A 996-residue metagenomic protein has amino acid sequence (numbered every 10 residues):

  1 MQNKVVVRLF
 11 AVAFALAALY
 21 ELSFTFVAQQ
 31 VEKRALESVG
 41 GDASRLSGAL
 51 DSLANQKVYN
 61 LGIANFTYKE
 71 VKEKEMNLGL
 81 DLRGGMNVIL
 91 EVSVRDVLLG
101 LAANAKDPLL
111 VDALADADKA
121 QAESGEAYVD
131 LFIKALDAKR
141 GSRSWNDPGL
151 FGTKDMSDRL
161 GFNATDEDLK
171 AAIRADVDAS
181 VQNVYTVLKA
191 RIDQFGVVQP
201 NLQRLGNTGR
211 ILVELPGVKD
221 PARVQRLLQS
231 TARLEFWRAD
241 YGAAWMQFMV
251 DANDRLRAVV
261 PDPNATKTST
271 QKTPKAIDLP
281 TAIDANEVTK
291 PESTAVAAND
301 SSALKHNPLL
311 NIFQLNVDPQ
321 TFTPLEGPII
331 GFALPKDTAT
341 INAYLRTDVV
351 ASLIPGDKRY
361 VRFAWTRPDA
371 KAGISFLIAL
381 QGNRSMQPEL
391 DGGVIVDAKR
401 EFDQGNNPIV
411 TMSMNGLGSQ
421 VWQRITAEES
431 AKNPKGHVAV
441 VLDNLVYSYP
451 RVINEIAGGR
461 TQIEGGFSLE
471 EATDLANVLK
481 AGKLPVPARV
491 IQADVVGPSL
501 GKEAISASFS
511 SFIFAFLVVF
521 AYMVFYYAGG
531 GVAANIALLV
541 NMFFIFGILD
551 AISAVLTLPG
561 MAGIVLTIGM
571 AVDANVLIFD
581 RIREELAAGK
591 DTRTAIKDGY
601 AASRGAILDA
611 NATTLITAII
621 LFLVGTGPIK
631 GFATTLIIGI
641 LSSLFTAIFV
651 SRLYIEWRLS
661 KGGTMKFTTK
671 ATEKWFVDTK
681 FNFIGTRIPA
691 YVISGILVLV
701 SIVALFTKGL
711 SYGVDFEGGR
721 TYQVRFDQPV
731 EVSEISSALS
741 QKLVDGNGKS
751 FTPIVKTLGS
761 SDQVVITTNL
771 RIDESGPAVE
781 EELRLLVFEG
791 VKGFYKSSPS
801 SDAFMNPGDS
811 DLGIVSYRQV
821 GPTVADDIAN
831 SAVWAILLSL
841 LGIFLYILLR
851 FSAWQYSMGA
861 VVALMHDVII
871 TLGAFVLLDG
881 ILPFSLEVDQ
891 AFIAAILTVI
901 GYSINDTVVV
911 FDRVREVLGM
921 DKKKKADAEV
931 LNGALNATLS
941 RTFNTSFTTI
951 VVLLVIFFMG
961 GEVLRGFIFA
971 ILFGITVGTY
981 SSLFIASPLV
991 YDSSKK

Functional and structural regions predicted by a protein language model:
M1-K72, M76, L99-I133, D137 (+4 more regions): Interfacial helix-loop-helix hairpins and adjacent transmembrane helices of multi-pass alpha-helical membrane proteins
N3-K4, V410-T411, L417-P434, V438-A439 (+5 more regions): Interfacial segments of transmembrane alpha-helices in multi-pass membrane proteins
V12-A15, V532-S553, I564-A571, F632-A647 (+3 more regions): Small-residue-enriched core segments of transmembrane alpha-helices in multipass membrane transport and channel
L19, S23-V31, A49-I63, E70-R451 (+3 more regions): Non-transmembrane, solvent-exposed regions of membrane trafficking/translocation machinery
L188, S499-V519, L538, M570 (+12 more regions): Pore- and gate-forming transmembrane helices of large, multi-pass membrane proteins
E214, G459-Q462, E470-F514, V518 (+4 more regions): Juxtamembrane "pre-transmembrane" interface segments
V518-Y527, F544-V555, L608-V650, Y846-I847 (+3 more regions): Hydrophobic, glycine/alanine-rich multi-pass transmembrane helices and their short helix-loop junctions in large
G569-T613, Y654-F667, V876, L882-T945 (+2 more regions): Cytosolic juxtamembrane regions of multi-pass inner-membrane proteins
